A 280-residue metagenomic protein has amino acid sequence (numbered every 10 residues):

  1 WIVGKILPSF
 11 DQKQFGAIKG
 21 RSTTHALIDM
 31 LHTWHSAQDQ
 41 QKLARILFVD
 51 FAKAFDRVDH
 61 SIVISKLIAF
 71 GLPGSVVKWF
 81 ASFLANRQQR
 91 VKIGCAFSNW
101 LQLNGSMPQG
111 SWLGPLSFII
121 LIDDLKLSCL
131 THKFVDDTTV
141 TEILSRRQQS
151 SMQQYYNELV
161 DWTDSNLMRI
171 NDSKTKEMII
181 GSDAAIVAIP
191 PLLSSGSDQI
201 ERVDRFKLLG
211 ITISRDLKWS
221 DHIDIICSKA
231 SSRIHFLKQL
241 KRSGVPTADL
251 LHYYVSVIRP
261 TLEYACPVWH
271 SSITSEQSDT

Functional and structural regions predicted by a protein language model:
W1-M107, E142: Conserved pre-catalytic core of RNA-dependent polymerases
W1-V3, A26-A37, Q149-N166, S231: Inter-domain linker/hinge segments that demarcate the starts of reverse transcriptase and RNase H-type modules
G4, S82, I119-D123, S256-P260 (+1 more regions): Short, residue-level hotspots on alpha-helical faces of the histone-fold and other alpha-helical interaction modules
Q14-I18, R45-A54, F80, S106-G114 (+5 more regions): Catalytic palm active-site di-aspartate
F15-T24, S36-Q41, A52-D56, A69-S75 (+6 more regions): Conserved, non-catalytic sequence blocks in retroelement Pol enzymes and Pol-derived host proteins
A54-F70, L127, T138-D164: Catalytic palm subdomain of template-directed nucleic-acid polymerases, centered on the conserved carboxylate motif
C95, Q154, D161, R169-D204: Short, conserved micro-motifs composed of acidic
H132, S197-W269: Basic, alpha-helical interaction scaffolds
